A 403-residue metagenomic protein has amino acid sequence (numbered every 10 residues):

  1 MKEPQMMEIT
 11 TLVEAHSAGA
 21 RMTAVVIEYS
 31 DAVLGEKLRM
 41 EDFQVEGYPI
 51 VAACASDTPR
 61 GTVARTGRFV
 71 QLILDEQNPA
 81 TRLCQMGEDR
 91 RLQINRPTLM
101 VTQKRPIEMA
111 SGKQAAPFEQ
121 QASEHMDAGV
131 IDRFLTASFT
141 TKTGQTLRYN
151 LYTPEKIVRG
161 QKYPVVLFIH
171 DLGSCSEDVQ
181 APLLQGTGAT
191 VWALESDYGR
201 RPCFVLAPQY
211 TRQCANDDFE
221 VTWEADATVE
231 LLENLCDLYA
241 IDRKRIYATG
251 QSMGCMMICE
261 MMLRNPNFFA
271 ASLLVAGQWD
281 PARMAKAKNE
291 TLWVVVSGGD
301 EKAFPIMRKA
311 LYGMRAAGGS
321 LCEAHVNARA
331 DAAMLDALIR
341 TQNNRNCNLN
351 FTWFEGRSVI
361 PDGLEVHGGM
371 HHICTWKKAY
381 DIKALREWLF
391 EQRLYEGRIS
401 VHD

Functional and structural regions predicted by a protein language model:
M1-E28, V33, G47-Y163, R398-D403: A domain-start/cap signature at the N-terminus of enzymes
P79, D171-C175, Y210-A215, S252-M256 (+3 more regions): Solvent-exposed loop/turn segments at secondary-structure junctions within structured extracellular/periplasmic domains
L83-Q85, Q161-Y163, S176-P182, N216-V221 (+3 more regions): Short, solvent-exposed loop/turn and secondary-structure capping segments
I157-Q161, A215-S252: Gly/Ser-rich "nucleophile elbow"/oxyanion-hole loop immediately N-terminal to the catalytic nucleophile in hydrolases
Y163-V165, L172-V229: Active-site machinery of serine-nucleophile hydrolases
D237-L238, R243-K288: Primarily recognizes the serine-hydrolase "nucleophile elbow" in alpha/beta-hydrolase and SGNH/GDSL folds
W293-V296: Short beta-strand/loop motif that positions the catalytic acidic residue of the alpha/beta-hydrolase fold
G298-F304, S320-D403: C-terminal catalytic histidine-bearing segment of alpha/beta-hydrolase fold enzymes
